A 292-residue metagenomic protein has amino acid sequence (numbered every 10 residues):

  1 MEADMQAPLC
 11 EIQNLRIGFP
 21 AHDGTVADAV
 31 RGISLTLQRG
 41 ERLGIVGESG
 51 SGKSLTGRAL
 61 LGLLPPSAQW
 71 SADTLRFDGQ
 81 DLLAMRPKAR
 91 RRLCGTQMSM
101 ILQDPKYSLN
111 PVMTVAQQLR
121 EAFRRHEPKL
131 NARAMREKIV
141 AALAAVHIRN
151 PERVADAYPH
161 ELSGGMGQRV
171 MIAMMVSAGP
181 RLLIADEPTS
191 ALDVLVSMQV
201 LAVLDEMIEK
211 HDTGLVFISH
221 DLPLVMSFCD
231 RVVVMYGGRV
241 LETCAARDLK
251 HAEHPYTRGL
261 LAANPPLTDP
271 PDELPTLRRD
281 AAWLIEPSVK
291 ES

Functional and structural regions predicted by a protein language model:
P8, R149-A155, T243-S292: Short catalytic/signature loops enriched in Gly
Q69-D81: Conserved ABC transporter NBD signature motif
A157-L162, M166: Conserved ABC ATPase signature
S177-R181: A short, proline-enriched helix->beta-strand linker immediately N-terminal to the Walker B motif in ABC-type P-loop
M198-H211, P223: Helical segment within the ABC ATPase nucleotide-binding domain
V225-S227: A short, surface-exposed alpha-helical micro-motif characterized by mixed small hydrophobic and charged/polar residues
